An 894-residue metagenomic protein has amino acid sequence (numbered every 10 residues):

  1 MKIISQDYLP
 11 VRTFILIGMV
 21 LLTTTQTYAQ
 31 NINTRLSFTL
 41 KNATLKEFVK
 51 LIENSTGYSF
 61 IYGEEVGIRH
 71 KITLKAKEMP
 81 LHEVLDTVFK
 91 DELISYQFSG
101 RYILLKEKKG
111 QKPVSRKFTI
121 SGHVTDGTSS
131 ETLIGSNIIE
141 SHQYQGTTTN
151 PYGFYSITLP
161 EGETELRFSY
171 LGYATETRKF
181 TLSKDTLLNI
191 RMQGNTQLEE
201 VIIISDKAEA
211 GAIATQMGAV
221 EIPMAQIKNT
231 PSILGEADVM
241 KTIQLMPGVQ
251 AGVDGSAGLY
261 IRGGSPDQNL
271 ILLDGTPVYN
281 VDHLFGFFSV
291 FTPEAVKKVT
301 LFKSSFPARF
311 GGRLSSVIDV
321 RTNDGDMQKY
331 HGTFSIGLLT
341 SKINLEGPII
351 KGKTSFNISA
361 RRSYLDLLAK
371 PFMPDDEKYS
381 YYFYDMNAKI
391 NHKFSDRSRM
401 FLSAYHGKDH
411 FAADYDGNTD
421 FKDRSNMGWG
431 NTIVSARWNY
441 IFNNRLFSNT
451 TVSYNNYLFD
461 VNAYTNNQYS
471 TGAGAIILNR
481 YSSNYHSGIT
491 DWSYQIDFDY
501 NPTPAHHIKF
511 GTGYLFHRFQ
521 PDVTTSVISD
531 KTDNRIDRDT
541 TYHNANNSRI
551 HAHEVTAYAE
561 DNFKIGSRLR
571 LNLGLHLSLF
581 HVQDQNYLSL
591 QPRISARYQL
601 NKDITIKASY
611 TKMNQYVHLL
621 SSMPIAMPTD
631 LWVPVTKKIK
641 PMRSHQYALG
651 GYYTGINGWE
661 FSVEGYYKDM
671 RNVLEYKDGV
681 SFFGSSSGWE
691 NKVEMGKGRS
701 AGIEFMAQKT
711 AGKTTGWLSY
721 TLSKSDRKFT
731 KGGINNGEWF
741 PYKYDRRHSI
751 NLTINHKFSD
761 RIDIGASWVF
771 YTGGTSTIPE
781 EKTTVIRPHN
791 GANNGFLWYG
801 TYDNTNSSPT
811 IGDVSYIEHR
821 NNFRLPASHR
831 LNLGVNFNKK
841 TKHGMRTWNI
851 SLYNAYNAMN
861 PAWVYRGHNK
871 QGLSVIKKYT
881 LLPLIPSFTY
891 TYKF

Functional and structural regions predicted by a protein language model:
V49, E53-T56, E92, F98-S141 (+5 more regions): Short, acidic, small-residue-rich periplasmic hinge/interaction motif at the N-terminus of Gram-negative outer-membrane
Q143-F154: Short, acidic Ser/Thr/Gly-rich low-complexity loop/linker segments typical of extracellular and cell-surface proteins
G172-A174, I202-D267, L273-F306, V317 (+1 more regions): Periplasmic N-terminal accessory/gating domains of Gram-negative outer-membrane beta-barrel systems
G337-R362, D375-H410, N426-Y454, P502-T503: Transmembrane beta-barrel wall of Gram-negative outer-membrane proteins
H410, L458, T525, D603-Y647 (+3 more regions): Surface-exposed extracellular loop regions of Gram-negative outer-membrane beta-barrel proteins, predominantly
D491-S493, N546-I550, T556, K640 (+4 more regions): Outer membrane beta-barrel strand-and-loop segments of large Gram-negative receptors, especially TonB-dependent
Y667-D669, N691-E780: Gram-negative outer-membrane beta-barrel transporters
R761, F770-G812, R824-R830, F837-F894: C-terminal beta-signal and adjacent terminal beta-strands/loops of Gram-negative outer-membrane beta-barrel proteins
